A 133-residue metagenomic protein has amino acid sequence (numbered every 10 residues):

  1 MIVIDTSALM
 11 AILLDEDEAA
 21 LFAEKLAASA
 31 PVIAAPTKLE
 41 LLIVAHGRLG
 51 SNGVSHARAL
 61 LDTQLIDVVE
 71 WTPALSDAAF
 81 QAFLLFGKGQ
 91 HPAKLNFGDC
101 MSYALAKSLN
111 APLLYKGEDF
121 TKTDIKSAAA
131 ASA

Functional and structural regions predicted by a protein language model:
M1-A34, H46-A59, A131: Short, well-structured N-terminal submotif of metal-dependent ribonuclease cores
D5, D99, G117-D119: Acidic active-site catalytic centers that drive phospho-/nucleotidyl reactions and related ester hydrolyses
A19, K38, V54, S76-A79: A general structural signal for well-ordered alpha-helical segments in protein cores
A28-S29, T63-Q64, L109, T123: Structured helix-beta-strand junction loops
V32, D67-V69, A128: General small-molecule cofactor/ligand-binding pocket signal
L42, R48-D67, T72-A74: Active-site-proximal, substrate-binding regions of enzyme catalytic domains and RNA-binding/basic surfaces
V68-P112: Active-site neighborhoods of divalent-metal-dependent phosphate/nucleic-acid chemistry enzymes
Y103-A133: Acidic, PIN/NYN-like endoribonuclease modules and their adjacent C-terminal/linker elements
